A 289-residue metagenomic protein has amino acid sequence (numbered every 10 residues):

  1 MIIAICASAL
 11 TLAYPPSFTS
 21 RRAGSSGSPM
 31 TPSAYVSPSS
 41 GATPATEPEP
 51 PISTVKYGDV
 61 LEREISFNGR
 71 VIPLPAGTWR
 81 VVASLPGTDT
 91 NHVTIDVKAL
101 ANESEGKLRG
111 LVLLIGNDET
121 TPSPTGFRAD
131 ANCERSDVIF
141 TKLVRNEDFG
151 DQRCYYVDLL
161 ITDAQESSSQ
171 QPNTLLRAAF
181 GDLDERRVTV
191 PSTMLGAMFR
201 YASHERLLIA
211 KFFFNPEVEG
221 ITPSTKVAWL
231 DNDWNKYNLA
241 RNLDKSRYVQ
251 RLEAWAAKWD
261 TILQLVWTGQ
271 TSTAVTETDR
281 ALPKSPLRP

Functional and structural regions predicted by a protein language model:
M1-P15: Hydrophobic membrane-insertion alpha-helices, especially the h-region of bacterial N-terminal signal peptides
F18-T19, T78: A generic alpha-helix propensity feature with a strong bias for hydrophobic helices
S20-G27, T46, P51-K56, R63 (+2 more regions): C-terminal or late-domain output modules
G24-N146: N-terminal Sec/ER secretory leader and immediately downstream segment of secreted/extracellular precursors
L108-P286: Mature extracytoplasmic/lumenal regions of exported proteins
